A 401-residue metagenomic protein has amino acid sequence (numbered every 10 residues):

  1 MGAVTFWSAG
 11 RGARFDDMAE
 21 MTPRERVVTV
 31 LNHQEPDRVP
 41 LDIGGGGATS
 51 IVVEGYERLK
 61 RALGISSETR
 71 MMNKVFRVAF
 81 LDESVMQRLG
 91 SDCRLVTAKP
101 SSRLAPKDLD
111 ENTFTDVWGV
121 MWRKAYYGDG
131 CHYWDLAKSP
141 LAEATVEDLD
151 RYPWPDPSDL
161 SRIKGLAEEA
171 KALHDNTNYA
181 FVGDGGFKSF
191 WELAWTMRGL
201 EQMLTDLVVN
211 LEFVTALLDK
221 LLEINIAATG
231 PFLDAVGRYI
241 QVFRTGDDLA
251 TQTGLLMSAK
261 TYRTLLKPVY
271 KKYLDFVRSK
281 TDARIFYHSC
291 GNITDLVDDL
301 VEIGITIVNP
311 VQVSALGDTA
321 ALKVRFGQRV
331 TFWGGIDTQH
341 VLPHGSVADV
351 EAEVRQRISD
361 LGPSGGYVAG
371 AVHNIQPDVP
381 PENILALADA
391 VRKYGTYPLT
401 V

Functional and structural regions predicted by a protein language model:
G2, W7, F15-K60, I65-T69 (+4 more regions): Active-site loop segments of alpha/beta catalytic cores
V52-T97: Segments that shape or occlude catalytic/ligand-binding pockets
V78-V85, D110, F114, R162-E169: Generic hydrophobic, aliphatic-rich segments that mediate packing or membrane embedding
C93, S101-R103, A315, I375: Glycine-rich nucleotide phosphate-binding loop and flanking beta-alpha elements of Rossmann-like dinucleotide-binding
A98-T113: Short acidic, Pro/Gly- and aromatic-enriched capping/linker segments at domain boundaries
